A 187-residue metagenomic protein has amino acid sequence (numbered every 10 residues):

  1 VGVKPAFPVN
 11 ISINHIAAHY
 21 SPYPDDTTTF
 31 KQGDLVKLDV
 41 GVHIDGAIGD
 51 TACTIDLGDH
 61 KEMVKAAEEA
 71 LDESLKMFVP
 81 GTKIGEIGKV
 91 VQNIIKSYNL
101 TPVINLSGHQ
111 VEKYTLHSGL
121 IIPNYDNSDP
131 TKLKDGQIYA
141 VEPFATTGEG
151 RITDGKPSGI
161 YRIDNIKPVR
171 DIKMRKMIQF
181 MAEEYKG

Functional and structural regions predicted by a protein language model:
V1-G187: Active-site neighborhoods and metal-handling regions in enzymes and metal-associated proteins
